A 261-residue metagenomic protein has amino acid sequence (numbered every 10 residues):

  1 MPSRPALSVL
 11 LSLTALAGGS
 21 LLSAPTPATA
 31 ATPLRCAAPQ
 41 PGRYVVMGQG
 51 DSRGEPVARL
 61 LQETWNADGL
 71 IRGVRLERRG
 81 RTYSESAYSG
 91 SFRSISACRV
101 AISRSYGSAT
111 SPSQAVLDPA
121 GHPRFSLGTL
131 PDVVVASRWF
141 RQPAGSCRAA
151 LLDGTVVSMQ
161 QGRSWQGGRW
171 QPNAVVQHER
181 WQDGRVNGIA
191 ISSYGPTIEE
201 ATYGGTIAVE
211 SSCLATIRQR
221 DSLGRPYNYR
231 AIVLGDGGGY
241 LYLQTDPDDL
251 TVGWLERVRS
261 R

Functional and structural regions predicted by a protein language model:
M1-L11: Bacterial N-terminal signal peptides that target proteins for export
P5, T26, A87: Solvent-exposed, flexible loop/coil residues
L10-S20: Bacterial N-terminal signal peptides
L21-A30: Signal peptide processing junction and immediate N-terminal pro/mature segment of secreted/exported proteins
A30-R261: Mature soluble binding/inhibitory domains
